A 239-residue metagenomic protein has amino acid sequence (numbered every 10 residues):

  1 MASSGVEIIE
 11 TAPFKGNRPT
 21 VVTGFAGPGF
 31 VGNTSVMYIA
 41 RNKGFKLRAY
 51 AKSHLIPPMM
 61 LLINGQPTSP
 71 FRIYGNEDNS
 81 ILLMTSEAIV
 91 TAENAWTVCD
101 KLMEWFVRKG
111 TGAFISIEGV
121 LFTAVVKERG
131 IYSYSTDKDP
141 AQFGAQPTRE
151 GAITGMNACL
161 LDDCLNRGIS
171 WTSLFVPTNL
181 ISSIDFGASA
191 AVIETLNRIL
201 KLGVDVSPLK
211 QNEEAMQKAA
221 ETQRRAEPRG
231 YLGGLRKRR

Functional and structural regions predicted by a protein language model:
M1-S86: N-terminal short beta-loop-beta anion/metal-coordinating cradle
F25-V31, V90-A92, G119-A124, N179-S182: Gly/Ser/Thr-rich loops at beta-strand to alpha-helix junctions that form or flank small-molecule/cofactor-binding
M37-R41, D100-L102, S189-V192: Short, solvent-exposed amphipathic alpha-helical segments in soluble enzyme and RNA/protein-processing domains
K46, M103-F114, L165-S170, I199-V204: Secondary-structure boundary elements
L82-M84, A113-I115, S170-F175: Hydrophobic/aromatic beta-strand patches that form the interior of the parallel beta-sheet core in alpha/beta enzyme
T91-K138: Internal, conserved structured core segments that host functional sites
F122-I199, K237: Catalytic cores of processing enzymes, dominated by hydrolases/peptidases, characterized by acidic/His-rich
S182-R239: A conserved C-terminal secondary-structure "cap"
